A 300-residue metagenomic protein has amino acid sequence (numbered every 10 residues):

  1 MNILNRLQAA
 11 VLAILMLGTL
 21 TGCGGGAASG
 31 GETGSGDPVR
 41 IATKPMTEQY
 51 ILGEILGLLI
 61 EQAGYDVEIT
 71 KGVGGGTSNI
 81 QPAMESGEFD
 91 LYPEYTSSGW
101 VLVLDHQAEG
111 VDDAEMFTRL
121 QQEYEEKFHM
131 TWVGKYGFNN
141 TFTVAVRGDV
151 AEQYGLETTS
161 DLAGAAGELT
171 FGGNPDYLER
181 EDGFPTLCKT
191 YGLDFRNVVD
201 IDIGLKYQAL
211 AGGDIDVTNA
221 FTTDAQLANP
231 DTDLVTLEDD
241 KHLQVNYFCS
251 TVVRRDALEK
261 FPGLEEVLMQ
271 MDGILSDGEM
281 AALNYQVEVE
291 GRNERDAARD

Functional and structural regions predicted by a protein language model:
G18-G22: C-terminal motif of bacterial Sec signal peptides marking the signal peptidase cleavage site
G24-A27: Bacterial signal peptide processing site
T33-Q49, L56, Y65-G72, G167-G173: Short, well-ordered beta-strand elements
T47, I69-P82, P175, R196-Q208: Short helix-initiation/N-cap motifs at beta->coil->alpha
D90, G167-D240: Ligand-binding pocket segment of bilobal, Venus flytrap-like solute-binding proteins
V103-A114, T118-V133, D214, L227-K241: Ligand-binding "clamshell"
A114-T170, R255, G273-D277: A conserved helix-loop-strand patch within extracytoplasmic ligand-binding domains of the periplasmic binding
K127-M130, Y136-N139, L227-D272: Periplasmic-binding protein-like
